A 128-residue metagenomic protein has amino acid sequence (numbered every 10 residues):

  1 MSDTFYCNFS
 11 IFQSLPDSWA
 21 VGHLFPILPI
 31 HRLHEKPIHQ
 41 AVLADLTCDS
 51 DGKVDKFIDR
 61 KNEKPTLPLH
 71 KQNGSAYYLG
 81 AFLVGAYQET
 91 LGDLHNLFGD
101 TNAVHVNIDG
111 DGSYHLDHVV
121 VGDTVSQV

Functional and structural regions predicted by a protein language model:
M1-V128: Charged (often Lys/Glu-rich) extended helix/loop segments that serve as interaction or gating elements
